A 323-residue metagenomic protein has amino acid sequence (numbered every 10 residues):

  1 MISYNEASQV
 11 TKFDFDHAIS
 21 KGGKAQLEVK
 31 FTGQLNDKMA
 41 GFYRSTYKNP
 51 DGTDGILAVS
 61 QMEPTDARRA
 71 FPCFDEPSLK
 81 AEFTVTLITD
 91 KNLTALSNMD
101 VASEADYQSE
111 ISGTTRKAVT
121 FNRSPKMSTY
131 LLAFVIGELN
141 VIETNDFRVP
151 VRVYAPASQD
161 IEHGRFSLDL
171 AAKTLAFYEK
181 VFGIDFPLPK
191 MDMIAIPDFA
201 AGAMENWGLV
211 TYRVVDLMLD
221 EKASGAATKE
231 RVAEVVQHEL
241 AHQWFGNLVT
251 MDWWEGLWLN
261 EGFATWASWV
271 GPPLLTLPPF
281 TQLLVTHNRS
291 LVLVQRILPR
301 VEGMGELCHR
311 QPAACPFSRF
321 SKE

Functional and structural regions predicted by a protein language model:
M1-M193, V215, D220, R319: Acidic/His-enriched low-complexity segments
A7-T11, L57, F121, P150-E323: Hydrophobic alpha-helical and helix-loop surface patches within well-folded domains that function as non-catalytic
